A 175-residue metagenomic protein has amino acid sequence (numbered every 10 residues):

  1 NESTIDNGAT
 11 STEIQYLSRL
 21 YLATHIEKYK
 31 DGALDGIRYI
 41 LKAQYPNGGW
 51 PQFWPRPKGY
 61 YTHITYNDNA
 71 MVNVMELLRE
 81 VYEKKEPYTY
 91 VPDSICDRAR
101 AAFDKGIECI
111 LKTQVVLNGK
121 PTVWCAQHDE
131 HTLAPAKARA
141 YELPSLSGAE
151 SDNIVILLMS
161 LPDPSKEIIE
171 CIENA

Functional and structural regions predicted by a protein language model:
N1, K42-T62, Y88-Y90, K112-Y141: Glycine- and aromatic-rich loop/turn segments at beta-sheet edges
N1-T4, T10-D35, P57, Y61: An N-terminus-focused feature that recognizes amino-terminal "leader" regions
E2-T10, K58-M71, K137-S151, S160-P164: Solvent-exposed loop and edge beta-strand segments that line ligand/cofactor-binding and catalytic clefts
G8-Q15, D31-L34, R38, D68-R79 (+4 more regions): A structural signal for well-ordered alpha-helical segments within the folded catalytic domains of diverse enzymes
T12-I26, N73-P92, N153-S165: Well-ordered alpha-helical scaffold segments within catalytic/enzyme domains
G32-G49, A99-G119, C171-A175: Long, well-ordered core segments of solenoidal/helical folds
E80, V91-A101, D129-E130: Acidic, serine/threonine- and glycine-rich low-complexity intrinsically disordered segments that serve as flexible
G106, T122-A175: Long, repeat-rich segments with strong aromatic
